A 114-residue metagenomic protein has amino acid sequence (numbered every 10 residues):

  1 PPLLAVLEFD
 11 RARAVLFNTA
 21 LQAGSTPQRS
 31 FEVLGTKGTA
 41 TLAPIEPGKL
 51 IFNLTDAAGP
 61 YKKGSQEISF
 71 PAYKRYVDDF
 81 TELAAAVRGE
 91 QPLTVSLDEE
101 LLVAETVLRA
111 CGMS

Functional and structural regions predicted by a protein language model:
P1-P47, V77-Q91: Contiguous beta-strand/loop segments that form the cofactor/metal-binding neighborhood of enzyme cores
F31, P47-Y61: Short polybasic amphipathic segments
T39-T41, K49-N53, E67-S69: Ser/Thr- (and often Asn-) enriched beta-sheet segments in non-cytosolic proteins
K62-A72: C-terminal "lid/loop" region of Rossmann-like NAD(P)-dependent oxidoreductases
F70-V77, T94: Short, well-ordered coil↔helix boundary/capping segments
E82-S114: C-terminal helix-rich "cap/oligomerization" subdomain common to oxidoreductases
